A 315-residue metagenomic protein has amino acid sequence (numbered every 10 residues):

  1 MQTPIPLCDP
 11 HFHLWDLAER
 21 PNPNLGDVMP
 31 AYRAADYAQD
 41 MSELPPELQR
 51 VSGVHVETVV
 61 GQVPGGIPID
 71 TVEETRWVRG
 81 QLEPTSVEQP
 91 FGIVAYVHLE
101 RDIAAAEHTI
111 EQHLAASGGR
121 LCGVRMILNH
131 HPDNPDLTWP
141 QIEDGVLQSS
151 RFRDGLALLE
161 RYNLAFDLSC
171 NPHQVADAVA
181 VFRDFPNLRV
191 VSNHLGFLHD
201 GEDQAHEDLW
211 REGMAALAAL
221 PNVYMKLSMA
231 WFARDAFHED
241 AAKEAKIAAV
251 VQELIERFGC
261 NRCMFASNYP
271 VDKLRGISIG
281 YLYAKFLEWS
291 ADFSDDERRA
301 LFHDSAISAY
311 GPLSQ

Functional and structural regions predicted by a protein language model:
M1-P10, E19-S52, Q252-E253, R257-M264 (+1 more regions): Mid-to-C-terminal alpha-helical segments outside catalytic/metal-binding sites
M1-P4, A35-P45, A104-R120, D177-F185 (+2 more regions): Short amphipathic alpha-helices and their capping/turn segments at secondary-structure boundaries
P6-D16, P140, G145, R151 (+3 more regions): A generic "structured core" feature
H11, G53, V78, I93 (+7 more regions): Conserved, mostly hydrophobic/aromatic
L17-Y32, V63-G66, D133-Q141, E202: Acidic/histidine-rich helix-loop elements that form or flank divalent-metal/phosphate-binding sites at the catalytic
N24-I67, E88-H98, C122-N129, L164-F166: Divalent metal-dependent hydrolysis catalytic cores, especially in the metallo-beta-lactamase
P68-H173, A180, M229, D240-A241: Active-site gating/metal-coordination segments in enzymes
I142-M264: Catalytic pocket-lining loop regions of alpha/beta-barrel enzymes, especially the amidohydrolase/enolase/GH5 lineages
